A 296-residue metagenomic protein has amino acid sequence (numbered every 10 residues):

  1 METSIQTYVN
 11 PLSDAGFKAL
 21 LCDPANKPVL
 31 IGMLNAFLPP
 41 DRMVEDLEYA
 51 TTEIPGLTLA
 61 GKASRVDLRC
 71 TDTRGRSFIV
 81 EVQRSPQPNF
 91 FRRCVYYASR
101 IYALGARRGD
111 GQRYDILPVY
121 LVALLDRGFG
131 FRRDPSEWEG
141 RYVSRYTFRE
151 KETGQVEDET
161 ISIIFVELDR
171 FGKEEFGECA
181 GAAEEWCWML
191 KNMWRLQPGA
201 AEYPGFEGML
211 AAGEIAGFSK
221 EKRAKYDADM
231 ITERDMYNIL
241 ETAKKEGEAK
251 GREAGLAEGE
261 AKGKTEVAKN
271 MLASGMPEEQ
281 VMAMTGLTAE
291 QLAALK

Functional and structural regions predicted by a protein language model:
M1-E221: Conserved single-residue anchors adjacent to enzymatic active/cofactor-binding motifs
E2-Q6, F78-Q83, E184-K296: Short, charged alpha-helical interaction segments and adjacent helix-coil junctions
